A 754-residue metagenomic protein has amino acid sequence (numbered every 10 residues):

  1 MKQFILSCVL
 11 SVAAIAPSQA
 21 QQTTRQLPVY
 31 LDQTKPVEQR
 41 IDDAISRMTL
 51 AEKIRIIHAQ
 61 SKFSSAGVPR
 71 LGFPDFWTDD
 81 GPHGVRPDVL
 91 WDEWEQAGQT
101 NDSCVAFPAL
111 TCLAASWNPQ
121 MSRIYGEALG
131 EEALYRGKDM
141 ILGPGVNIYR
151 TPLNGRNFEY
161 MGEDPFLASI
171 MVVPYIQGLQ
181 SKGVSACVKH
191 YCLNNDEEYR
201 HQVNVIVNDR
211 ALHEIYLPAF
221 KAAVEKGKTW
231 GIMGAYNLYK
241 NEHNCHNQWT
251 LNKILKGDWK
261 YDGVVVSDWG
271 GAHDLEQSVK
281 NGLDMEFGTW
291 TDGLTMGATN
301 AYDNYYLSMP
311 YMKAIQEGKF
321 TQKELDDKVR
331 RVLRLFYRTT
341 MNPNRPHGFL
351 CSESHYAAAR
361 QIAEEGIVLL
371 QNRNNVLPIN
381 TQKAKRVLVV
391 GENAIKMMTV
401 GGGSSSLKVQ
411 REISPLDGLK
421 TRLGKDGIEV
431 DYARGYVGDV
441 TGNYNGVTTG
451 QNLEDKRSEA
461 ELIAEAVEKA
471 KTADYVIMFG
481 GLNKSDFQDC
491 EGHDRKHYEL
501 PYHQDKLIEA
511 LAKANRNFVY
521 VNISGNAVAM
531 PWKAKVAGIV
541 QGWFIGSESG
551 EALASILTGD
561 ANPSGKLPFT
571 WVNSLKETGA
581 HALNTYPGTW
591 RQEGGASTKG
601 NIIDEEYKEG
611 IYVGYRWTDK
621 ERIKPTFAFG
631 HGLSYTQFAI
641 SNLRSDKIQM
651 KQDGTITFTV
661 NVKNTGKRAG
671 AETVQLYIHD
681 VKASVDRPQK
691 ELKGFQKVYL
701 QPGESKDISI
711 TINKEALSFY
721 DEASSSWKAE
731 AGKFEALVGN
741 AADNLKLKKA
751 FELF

Functional and structural regions predicted by a protein language model:
M1-Q26: Bacterial Sec-dependent N-terminal signal peptides
K2-I5, V9, K506, A582 (+2 more regions): Acidic/proline-rich low-complexity IDRs
P17-F719, S726-A742: Glycoside hydrolase catalytic-domain context in secreted enzymes
N744-F754: Short beta-strand elements
